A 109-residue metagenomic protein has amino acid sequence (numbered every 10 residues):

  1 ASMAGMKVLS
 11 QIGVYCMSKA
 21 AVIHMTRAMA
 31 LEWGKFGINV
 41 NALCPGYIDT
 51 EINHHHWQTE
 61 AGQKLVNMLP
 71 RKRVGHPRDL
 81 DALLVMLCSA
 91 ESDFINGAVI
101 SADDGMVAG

Functional and structural regions predicted by a protein language model:
S2: Residue(s) in the substrate-gating loop at a strand-loop-helix junction that position the organic substrate next
K7, V85, N96-G109: Short C-terminal tail/terminal secondary-structure segment of NAD(P)H-dependent dehydrogenase/reductase domains
K7-G13, K35-F36, K72, A90: Active-site loop immediately N-terminal to the catalytic Tyr-X3-Lys motif of short-chain dehydrogenase/reductase
S18, T26: Active-site helix of classical SDR
I23, C44-H55: Short, flexible catalytic-loop segment of classical short-chain dehydrogenase/reductase
G34, N39, I95-G97: Short, small/polar-rich loop/turn modules that mediate ligand/substrate recognition or access, typified
N39-P45, D49, C88, S101-D103: Conserved SDR Rossmann-fold cofactor-binding beta-strand/turn motif
L69-L80, E91: A conserved structural motif in NAD(P)-dependent oxidoreductases
